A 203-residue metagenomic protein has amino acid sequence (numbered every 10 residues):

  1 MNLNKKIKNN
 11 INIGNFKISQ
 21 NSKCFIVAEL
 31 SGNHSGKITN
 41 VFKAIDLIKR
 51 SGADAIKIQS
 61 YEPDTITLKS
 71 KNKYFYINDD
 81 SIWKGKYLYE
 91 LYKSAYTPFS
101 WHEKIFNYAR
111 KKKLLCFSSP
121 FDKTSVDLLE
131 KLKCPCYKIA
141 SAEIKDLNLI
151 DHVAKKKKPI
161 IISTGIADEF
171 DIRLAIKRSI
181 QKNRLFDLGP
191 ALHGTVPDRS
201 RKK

Functional and structural regions predicted by a protein language model:
M1-K203: Catalytic cores and adjacent flexible loops of soluble metabolic enzymes that perform enolate/carbanion chemistry on
